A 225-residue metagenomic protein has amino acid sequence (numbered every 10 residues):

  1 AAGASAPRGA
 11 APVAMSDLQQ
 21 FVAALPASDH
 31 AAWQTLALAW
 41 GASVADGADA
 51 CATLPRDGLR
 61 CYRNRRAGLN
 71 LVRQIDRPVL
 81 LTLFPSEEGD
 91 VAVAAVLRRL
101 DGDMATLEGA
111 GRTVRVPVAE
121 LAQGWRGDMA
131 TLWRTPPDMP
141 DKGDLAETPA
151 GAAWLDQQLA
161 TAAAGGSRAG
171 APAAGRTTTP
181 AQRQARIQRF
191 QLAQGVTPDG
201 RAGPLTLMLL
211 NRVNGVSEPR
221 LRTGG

Functional and structural regions predicted by a protein language model:
A1-R8, S217, R222-G225: N-terminal secretory targeting signals
A2-L80, L107: Cysteine-nucleophile protease catalytic domains, especially the papain-like/related folds used in DUB/UBL proteases
F21-L25, D76-T82, M104-G170, T179: Noncatalytic regulatory segments and standalone regulatory/sensor domains
H30-A37, P78, A94, V118 (+4 more regions): Extracytoplasmic/secreted envelope proteins and their assembly/folding machinery, especially bacterial periplasmic
T35-S43, L71-R73, F84-S86, G124 (+3 more regions): Structured segments of extracytoplasmic/periplasmic soluble domains in secreted or envelope-associated proteins
R60, R65, V72, P85 (+2 more regions): Acidic, Ser/Thr/Pro-enriched low-complexity segments and adjacent helix/loop capping patches that create flexible
E88-T113: Catalytic nucleophile-His microenvironment captured as a short glycine-rich beta-strand/loop that brackets
L145-V213, S217-G224: Short acidic, glycine/serine/threonine-rich helix-capping segments at coil-helix boundaries
